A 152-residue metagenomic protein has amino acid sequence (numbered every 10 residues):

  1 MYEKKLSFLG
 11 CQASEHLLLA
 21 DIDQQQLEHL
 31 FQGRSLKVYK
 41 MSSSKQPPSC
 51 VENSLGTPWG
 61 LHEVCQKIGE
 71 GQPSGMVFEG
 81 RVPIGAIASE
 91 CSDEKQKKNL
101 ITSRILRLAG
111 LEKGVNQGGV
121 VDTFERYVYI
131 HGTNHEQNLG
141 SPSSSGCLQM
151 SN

Functional and structural regions predicted by a protein language model:
M1-Y129, T133-N152: N-terminal pre-domains immediately preceding structured catalytic cores
